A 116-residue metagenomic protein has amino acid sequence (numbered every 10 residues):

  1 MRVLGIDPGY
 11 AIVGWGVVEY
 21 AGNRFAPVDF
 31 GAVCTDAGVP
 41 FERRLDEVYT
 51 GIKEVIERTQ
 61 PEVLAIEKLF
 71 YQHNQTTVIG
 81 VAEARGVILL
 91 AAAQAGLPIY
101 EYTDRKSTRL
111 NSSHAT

Functional and structural regions predicted by a protein language model:
M1-R109: Phosphate- and other anionic-substrate recognition elements at nucleic-acid/protein interfaces
L110-T116: Single conserved hydrophobic/aromatic residue that forms the stacking wall/gate of nucleotide- or nucleobase-binding
